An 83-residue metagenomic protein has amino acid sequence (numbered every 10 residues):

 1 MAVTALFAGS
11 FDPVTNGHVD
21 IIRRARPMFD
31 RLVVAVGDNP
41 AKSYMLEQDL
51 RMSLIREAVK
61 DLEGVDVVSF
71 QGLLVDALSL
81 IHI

Functional and structural regions predicted by a protein language model:
A2: Phosphate-coordination loops involved in phosphoryl transfer and adenosine-cofactor binding
A5-G17: Short, glycine-rich nucleotide/cofactor-binding loops
V19-A77: Short, surface-exposed acidic-centric catalytic microdomains
I81-I83: Conserved small/polar residues in nucleotide/adenosyl-binding loops
